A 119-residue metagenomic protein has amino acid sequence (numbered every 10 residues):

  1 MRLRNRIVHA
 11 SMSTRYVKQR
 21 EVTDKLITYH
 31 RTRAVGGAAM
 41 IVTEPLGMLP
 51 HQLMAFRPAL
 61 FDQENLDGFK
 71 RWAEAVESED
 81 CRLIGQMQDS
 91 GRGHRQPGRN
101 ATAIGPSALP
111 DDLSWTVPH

Functional and structural regions predicted by a protein language model:
M1-H119: Flavin-dependent oxidoreductase catalytic cores
